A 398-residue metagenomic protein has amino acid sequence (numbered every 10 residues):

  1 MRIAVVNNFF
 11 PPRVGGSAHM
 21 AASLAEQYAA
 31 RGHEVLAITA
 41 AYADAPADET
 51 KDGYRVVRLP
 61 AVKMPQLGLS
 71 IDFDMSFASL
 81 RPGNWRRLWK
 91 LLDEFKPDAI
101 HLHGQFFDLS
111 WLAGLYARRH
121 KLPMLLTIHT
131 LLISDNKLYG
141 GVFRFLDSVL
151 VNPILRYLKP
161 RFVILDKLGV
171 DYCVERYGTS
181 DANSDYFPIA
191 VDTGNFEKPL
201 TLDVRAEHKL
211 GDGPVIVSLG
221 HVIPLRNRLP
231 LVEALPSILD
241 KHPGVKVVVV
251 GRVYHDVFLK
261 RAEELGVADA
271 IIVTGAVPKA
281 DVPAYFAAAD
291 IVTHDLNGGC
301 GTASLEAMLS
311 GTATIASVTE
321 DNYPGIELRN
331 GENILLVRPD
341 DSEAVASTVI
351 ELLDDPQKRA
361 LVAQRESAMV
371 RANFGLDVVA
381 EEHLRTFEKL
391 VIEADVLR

Functional and structural regions predicted by a protein language model:
M1-V57, L122, D395-R398: N-terminal subdomain of nucleotide-sugar transferases
V57, I133, R144, S148-L200 (+2 more regions): Donor nucleotide-sugar binding/catalytic pocket of nucleotide-sugar-dependent glycosyltransferases
A99, A287-G299, T312: Acidic donor-binding loop of glycosyltransferase active sites
L210-R226, V232-L235: Conserved donor-binding/catalytic core segment of Leloir-type glycosyltransferases
L259-A276: Nucleotide-activated donor-binding/catalytic signature segment of Leloir-type glycosyltransferases, i.e., the conserved
A276-V277, A284-A289, A307-M308: Short alpha-helical donor nucleotide-sugar binding micro-motif in glycosyltransferases
A313-N322, L335: Short hydrophobic beta-strand element within catalytic cores of glycosyltransferases and related nucleotide-activated
R329-S342, E351-P356: Conserved acidic donor-binding segment of nucleotide-sugar-dependent glycosyltransferases
